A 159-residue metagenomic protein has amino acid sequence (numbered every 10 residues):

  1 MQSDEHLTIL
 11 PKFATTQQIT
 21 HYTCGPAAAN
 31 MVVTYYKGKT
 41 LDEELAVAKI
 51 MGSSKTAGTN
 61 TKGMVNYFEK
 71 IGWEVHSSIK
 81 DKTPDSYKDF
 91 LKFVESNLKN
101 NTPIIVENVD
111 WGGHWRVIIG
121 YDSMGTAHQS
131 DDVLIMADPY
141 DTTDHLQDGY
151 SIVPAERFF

Functional and structural regions predicted by a protein language model:
M1-S54: Active-site nucleophile-adjacent alpha helix/oxyanion-hole segment immediately C-terminal to the catalytic cysteine
S3-I9, L45-F159: Conserved active-site-adjacent core of cysteine acyl-enzyme catalytic domains
